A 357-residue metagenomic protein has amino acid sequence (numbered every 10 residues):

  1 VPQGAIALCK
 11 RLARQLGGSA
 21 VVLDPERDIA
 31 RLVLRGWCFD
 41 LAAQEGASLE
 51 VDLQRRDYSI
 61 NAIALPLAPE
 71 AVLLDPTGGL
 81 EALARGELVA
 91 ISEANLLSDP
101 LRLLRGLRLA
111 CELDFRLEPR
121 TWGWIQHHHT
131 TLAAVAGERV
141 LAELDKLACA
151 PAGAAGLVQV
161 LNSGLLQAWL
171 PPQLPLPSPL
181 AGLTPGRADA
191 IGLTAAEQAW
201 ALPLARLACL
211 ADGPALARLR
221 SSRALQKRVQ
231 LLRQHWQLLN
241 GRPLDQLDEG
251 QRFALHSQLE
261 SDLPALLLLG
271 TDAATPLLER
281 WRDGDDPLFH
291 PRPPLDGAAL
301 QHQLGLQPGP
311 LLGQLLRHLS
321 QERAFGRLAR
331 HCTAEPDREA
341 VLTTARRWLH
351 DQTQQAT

Functional and structural regions predicted by a protein language model:
V1-T357: Catalytic cores of the polymerase beta-like nucleotidyltransferase superfamily and closely associated nucleotide
